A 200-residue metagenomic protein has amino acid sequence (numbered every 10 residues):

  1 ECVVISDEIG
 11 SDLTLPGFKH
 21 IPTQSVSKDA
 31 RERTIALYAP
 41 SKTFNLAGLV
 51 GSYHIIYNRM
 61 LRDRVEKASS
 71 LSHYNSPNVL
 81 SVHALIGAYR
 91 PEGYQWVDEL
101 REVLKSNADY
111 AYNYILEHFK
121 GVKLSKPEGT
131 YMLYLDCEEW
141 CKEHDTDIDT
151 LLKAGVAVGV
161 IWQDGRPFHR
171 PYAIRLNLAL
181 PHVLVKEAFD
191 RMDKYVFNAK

Functional and structural regions predicted by a protein language model:
E1-K19: Catalytic PLP-binding core of fold-type I/II PLP enzymes
E1-V3, R33-I35, I161: Proline-centered loop/turn at the N-terminus of a beta-strand
S6, R101, A108, F189: Short amphipathic alpha-helical/adjacent loop interface patches that line ligand and macromolecule-binding sites
S27-K105, Y112-N113, E117: Conserved core segment of the aminotransferase class I/II
A30, E143-T146, K153-W162, P167-K200: PLP-dependent enzyme catalytic core of the Aspartate aminotransferase-like
Y57-N58, R90, D136-E138, A179-P181: Residue-level recognition of strand-loop junctions within catalytic nucleotide-signaling folds
V82, I86, E102-Y112, L124-E138 (+1 more regions): Conserved glycine-rich beta-strand-loop-beta hairpin in the small C-terminal domain of fold type I
